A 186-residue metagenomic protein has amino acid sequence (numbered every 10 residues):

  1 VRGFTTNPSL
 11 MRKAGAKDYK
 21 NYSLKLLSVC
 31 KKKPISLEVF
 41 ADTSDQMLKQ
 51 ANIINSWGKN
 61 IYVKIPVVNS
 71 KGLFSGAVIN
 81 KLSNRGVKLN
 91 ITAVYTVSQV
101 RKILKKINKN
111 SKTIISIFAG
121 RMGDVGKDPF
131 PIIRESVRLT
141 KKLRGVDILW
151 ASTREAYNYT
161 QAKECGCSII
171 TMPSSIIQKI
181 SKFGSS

Functional and structural regions predicted by a protein language model:
V1, F183-S185: Metal-centered catalytic cores of metalloenzymes
V1, T6-R85, A119-M122: Active-site beta->alpha loop and helix N-cap motifs at the rims of alpha/beta catalytic domains
L73, N80, V87-Q178, S185-S186: Catalytic alpha/beta core domains of metabolic enzymes, predominantly
